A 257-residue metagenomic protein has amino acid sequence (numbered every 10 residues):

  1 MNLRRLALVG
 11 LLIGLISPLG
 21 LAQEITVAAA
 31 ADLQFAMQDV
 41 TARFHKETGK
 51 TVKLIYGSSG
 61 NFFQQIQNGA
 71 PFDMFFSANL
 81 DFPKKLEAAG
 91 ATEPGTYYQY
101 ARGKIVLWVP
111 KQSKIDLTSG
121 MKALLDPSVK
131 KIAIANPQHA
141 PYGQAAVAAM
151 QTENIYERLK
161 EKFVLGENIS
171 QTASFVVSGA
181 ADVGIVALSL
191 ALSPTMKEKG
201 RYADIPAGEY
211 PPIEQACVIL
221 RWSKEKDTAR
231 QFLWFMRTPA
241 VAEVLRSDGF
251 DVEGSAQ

Functional and structural regions predicted by a protein language model:
M1-L3: N-terminal secretory signal peptides that target proteins for export/translocation
R5-L6, E24: Positively charged, low-complexity intrinsically disordered regions
L6-A7, S113: Small/flexible residues
A7-P18: Bacterial N-terminal signal peptides
A22-G49, K53-Y56, G60, Q64-A70 (+4 more regions): Exported/periplasmic ABC-transporter solute-binding proteins
